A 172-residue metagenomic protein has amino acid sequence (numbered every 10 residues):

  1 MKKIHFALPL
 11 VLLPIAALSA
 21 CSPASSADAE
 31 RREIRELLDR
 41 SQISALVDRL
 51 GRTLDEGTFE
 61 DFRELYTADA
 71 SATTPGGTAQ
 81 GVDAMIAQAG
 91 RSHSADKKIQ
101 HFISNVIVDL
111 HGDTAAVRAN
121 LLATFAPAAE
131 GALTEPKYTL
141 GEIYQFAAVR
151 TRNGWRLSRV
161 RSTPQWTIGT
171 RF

Functional and structural regions predicted by a protein language model:
M1-L10: Bacterial N-terminal signal peptides that target proteins for export
P9-S19: Bacterial N-terminal signal peptides
C21-E56, E60, E64, A68: Short, low-complexity N-terminal intrinsically disordered segments enriched in polar/charged residues
S25, A116-R118, T139-R171: Short beta-strand edge/turn micro-motifs at domain boundaries
S41, D96-I99, K137-T139: Transmembrane beta-barrel outer-membrane domains
L54, Y66, L121-A123, R161-P164: Short beta-strand segments enriched in hydrophobic/aromatic residues within well-folded beta-rich domains
F59-F125: A solvent-exposed, acidic/Ser-Thr-rich amphipathic alpha-helical stretch
A132-T134: Extracellular loop and loop/strand-boundary signature of outer-membrane beta-barrel proteins
